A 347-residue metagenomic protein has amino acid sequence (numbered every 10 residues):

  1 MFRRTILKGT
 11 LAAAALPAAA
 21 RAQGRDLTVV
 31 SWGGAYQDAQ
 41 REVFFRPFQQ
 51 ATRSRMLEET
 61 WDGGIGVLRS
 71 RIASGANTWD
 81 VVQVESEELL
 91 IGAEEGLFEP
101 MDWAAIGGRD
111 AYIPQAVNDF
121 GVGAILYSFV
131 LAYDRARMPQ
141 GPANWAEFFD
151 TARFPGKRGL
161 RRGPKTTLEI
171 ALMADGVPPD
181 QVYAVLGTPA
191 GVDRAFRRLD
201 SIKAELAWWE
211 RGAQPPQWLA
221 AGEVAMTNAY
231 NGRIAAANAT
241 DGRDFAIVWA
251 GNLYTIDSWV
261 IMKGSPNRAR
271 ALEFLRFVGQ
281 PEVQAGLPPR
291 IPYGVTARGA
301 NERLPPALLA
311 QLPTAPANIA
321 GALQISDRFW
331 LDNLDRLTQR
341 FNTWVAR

Functional and structural regions predicted by a protein language model:
M1-A13: N-terminal secretory signal peptides and thylakoid transit peptides that target proteins across membranes
Q23-I91: Early extracytoplasmic/lumenal segment of secretory-pathway proteins
G34-A39, T78-W79, V84-P216, A220: Extracytoplasmic ligand-binding site segments that recognize negatively charged/polar headgroups
L89-I91, M226-R243: A ligand-binding cleft/hinge motif common to bilobed small-molecule-binding domains
Y127-F129, V192-S201, A239-S265: Periplasmic-binding protein-like
V130-R137, L172-M173, I256-R268, G286 (+1 more regions): A bilobed periplasmic-binding-protein/Venus flytrap-type ligand-binding module shared by bacterial periplasmic
M262-A322: Mature extracytoplasmic/periplasmic domains
N318-R347: Conserved C-terminal helix/tail region of periplasmic/extracytoplasmic solute-binding proteins
